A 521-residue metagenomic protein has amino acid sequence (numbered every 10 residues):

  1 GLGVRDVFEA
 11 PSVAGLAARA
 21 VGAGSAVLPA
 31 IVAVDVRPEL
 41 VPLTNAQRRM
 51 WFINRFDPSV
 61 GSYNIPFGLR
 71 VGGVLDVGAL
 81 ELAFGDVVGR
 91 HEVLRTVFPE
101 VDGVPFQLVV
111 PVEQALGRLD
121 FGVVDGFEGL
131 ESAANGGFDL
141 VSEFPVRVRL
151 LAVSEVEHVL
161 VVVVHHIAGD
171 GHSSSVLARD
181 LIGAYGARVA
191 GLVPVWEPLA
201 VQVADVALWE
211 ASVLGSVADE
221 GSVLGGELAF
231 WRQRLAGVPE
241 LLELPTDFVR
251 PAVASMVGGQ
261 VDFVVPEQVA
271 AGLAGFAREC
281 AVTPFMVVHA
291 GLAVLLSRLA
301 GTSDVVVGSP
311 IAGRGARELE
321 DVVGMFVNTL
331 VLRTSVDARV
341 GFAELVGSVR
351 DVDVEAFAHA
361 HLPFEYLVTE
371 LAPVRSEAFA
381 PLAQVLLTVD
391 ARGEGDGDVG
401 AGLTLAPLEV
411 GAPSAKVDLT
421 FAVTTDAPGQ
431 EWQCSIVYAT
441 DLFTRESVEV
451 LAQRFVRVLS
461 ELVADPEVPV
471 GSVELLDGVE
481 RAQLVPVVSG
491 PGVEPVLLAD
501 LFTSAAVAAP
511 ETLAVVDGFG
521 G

Functional and structural regions predicted by a protein language model:
G1-R55, G78, L82, V201-L208 (+4 more regions): Regions immediately C-terminal to embedded phosphopantetheine-bearing carrier domains
V4, V77, S174, P284-F285: Alpha-helix N-cap/start motif
V4-R5, V93-F98, D304-V307: Short, hydrophobic-rich beta-strand element in sensory/regulatory alpha-beta domains
A10, A14, A18-R19, A83-E131 (+5 more regions): Non-catalytic N-terminal regions of enzymes
R48-P58, P66-L75, F84-D86, E100 (+12 more regions): Adenylate-forming
L177: Glycine-rich loop/hinge motif
A514-G521: Conserved AMP-binding/adenylate-forming core of the ANL superfamily
